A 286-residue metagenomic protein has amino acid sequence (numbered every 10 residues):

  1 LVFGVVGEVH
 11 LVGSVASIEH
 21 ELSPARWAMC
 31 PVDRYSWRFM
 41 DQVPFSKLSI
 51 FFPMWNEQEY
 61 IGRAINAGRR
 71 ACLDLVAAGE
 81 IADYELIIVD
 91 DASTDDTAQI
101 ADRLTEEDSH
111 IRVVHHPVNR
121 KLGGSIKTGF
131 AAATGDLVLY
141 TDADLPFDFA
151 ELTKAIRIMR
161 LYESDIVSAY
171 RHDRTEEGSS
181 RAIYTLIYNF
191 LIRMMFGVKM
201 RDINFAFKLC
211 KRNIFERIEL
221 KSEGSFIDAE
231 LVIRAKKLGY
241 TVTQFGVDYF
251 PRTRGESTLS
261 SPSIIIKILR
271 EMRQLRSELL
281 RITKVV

Functional and structural regions predicted by a protein language model:
M29-L48, E59, M195-G197, K221-V286: Hydrophobic helical membrane-anchoring modules
S46-F52, I61, G68, Y84-V89: Hydrophobic targeting segments
E57-V76: Short, well-formed alpha-helical segments that are part of the catalytic scaffolds of diverse glycosyltransferases
G62-R63, D95-L104: Acidic helix N-cap motif at the loop->helix transition within catalytic regions of sugar-transfer enzymes
V76-A92, V114-H115: Short beta-strand/loop segment that forms part of the nucleotide-sugar
D90-Q99, L145: A conserved acidic beta->alpha catalytic loop
H116-A132, L137, F149-S225, P251-L269 (+1 more regions): Acceptor/aglycone-binding surface of glycosyltransferases and processive sugar-polymer synthases
